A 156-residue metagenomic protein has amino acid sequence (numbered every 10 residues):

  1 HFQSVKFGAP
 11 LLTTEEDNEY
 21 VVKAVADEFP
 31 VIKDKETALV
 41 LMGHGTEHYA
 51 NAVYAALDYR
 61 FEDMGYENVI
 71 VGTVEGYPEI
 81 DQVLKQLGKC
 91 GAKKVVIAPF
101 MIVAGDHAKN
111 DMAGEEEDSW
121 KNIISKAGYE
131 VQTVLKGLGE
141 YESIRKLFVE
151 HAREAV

Functional and structural regions predicted by a protein language model:
H1-V156: Extended amphipathic ligand-handling, pore-lining, and cofactor/metal-binding catalytic surfaces
